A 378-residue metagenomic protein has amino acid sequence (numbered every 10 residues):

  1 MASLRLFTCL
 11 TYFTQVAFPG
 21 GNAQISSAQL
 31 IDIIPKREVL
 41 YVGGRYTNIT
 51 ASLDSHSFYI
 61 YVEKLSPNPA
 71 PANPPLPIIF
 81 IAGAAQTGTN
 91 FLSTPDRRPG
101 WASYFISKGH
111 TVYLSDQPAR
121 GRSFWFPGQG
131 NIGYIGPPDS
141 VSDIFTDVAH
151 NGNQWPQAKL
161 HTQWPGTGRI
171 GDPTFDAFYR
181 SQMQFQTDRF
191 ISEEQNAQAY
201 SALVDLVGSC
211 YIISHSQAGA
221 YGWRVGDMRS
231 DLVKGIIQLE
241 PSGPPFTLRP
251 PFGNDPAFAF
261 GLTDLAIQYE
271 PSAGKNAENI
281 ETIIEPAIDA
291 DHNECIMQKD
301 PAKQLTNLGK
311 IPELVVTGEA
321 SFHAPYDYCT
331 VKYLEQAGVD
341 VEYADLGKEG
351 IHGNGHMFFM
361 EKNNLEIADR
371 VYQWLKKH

Functional and structural regions predicted by a protein language model:
M1-A23: Fungal secretory targeting signals
I25-A72: N-terminal cap/lid segment of alpha/beta-hydrolase-fold proteins
A70, Q163-P165, R169-D176, R180-Q184 (+1 more regions): Conserved acidic catalytic loop of the alpha/beta-hydrolase fold
N73-G83: Short beta-strand element of the alpha/beta-hydrolase
A84-K108, Y113, G121-R122, P245-F246 (+1 more regions): Short substrate-entry loop that stabilizes the transition state in hydrolases
I213-G222: Gly/Ala-rich beta-loop-alpha elbow adjacent to hydrolase catalytic centers
G309, V315-T317: Short beta-strand/loop motif that positions the catalytic acidic residue of the alpha/beta-hydrolase fold
E349-H378: Catalytic active-site module of serine/aspartate enzymes centered on a nucleophile-bearing elbow/loop
